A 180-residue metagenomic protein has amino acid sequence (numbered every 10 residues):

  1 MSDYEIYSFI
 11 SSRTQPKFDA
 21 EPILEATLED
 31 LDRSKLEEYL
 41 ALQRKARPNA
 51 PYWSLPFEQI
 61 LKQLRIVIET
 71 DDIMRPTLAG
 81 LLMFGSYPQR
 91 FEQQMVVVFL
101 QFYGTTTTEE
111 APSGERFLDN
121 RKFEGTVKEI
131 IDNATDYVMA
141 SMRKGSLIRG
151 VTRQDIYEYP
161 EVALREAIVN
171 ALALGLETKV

Functional and structural regions predicted by a protein language model:
M1-V180: Active-site helix-to-loop segments that bind/position phosphate- or nucleotide-bearing substrates and donors across
